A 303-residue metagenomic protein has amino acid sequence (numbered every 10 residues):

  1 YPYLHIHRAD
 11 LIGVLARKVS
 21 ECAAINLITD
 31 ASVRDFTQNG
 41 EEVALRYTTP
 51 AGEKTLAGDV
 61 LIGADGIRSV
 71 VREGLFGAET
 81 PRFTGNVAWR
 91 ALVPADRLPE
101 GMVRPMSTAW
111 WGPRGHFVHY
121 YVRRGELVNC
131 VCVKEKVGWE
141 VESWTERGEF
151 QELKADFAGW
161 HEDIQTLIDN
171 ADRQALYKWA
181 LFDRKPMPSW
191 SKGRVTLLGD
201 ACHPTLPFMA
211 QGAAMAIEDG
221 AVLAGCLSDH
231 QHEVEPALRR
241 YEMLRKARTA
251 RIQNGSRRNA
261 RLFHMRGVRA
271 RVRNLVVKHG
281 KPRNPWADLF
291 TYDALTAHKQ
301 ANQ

Functional and structural regions predicted by a protein language model:
Y1-P94, V137-D156, A294-Q303: Conserved N-terminal helical subregion
E21, K54, A95-V103, G125 (+4 more regions): Short helix-loop capping/hinge motifs at secondary-structure junctions, enriched in acidic/polar residues
T29, E41, P113-G115, Y177: Short beta-strand or tight-loop elements that sit immediately N-terminal to catalytic metal-binding acidic residues
A57, L127, G193-R194: Conserved catalytic motifs of the protein kinase core domain
I62-A64, W89, H119, E152-L153 (+1 more regions): Conserved mid-domain beta->alpha element of the FAD-binding
P105-E140, E146, F150-E162, L181: Active-site substrate-recognition segment that forms the wall of the catalytic cavity or substrate channel
F263-P282: C-terminal domain-closing interface element
V277-Q303: C-terminal auxiliary extensions adjacent to catalytic cores
